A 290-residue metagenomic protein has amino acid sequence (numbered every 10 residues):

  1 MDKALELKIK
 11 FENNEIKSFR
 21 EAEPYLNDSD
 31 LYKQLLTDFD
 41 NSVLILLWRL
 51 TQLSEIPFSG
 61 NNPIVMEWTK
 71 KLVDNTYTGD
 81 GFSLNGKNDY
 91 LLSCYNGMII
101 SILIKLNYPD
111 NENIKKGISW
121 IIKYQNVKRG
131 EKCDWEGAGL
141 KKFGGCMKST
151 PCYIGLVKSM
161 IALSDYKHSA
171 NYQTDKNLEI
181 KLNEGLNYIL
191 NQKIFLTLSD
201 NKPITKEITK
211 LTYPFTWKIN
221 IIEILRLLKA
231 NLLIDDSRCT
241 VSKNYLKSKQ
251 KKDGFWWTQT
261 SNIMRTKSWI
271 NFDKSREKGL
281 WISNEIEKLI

Functional and structural regions predicted by a protein language model:
M1-I290: Preference for long, amphipathic alpha-helical scaffolds in soluble/luminal domains and all-alpha bundles
